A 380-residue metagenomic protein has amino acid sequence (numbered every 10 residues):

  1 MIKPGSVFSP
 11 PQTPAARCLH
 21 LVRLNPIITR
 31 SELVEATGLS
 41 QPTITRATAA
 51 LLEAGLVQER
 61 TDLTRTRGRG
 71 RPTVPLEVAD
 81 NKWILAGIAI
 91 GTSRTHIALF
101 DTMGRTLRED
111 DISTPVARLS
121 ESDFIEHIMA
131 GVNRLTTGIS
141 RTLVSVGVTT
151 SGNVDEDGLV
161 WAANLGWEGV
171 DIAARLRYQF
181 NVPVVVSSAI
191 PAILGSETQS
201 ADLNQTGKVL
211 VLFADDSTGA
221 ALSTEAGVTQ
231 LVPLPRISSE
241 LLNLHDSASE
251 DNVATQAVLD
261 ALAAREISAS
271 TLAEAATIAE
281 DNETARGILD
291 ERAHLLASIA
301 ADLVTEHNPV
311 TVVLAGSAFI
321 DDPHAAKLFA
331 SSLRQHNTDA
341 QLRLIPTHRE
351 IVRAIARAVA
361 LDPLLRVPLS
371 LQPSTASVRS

Functional and structural regions predicted by a protein language model:
M1-R60, R69-L107, L119, D123 (+3 more regions): ATP-binding/phosphotransfer module of carbohydrate and carboxylate kinases, centering on a glycine-rich
P75, L85-A89, L143-G147, K208-F213 (+1 more regions): Short glycine-aspartate micro-motif
N81, T102-M103, D155-E156, D216 (+1 more regions): Short, ordered coil/turn segments that flank beta-strands lining enzyme active or ligand-binding pockets
S93, N153, P191, D215-T218 (+1 more regions): Gly/Ser/Thr-rich loops at beta-strand to alpha-helix junctions that form or flank small-molecule/cofactor-binding
T106, P115-K208, H324-Q335: Glycine-rich phosphate-binding loop and adjoining helix at the ATP-binding site of ATP-dependent phosphoryl-transfer
E109-D111, L119-E121, N164-E168, I172-A285: Glycine/GP-enriched mid-protein hinge/lid loop-to-helix segment characteristic of carbohydrate kinases
V146-G152, A214, V312-A318: Glycine-rich beta-strand-to-loop/alpha-helix junction loops that act as flexible
